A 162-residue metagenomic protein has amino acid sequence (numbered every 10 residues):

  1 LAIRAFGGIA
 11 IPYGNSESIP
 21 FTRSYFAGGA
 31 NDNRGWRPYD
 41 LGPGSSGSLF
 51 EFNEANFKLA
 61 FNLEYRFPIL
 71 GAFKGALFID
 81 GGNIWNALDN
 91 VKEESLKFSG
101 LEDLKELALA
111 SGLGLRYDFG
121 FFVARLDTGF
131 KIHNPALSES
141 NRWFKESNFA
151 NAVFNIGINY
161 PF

Functional and structural regions predicted by a protein language model:
L1, G71-G75, Y117-L126: Repeated loop/turn-to-beta-strand initiation elements of outer-membrane beta-barrel proteins
L1-I69, L77-G100: C-terminal outer-membrane beta-barrel translocator/porin domains of Gram-negative envelope proteins and their
A5, L63, D80, G114-L115 (+2 more regions): Hydrophobic, well-ordered secondary-structure elements that form the walls of internal hydrophobic environments
I9, F57-L63, L109-L113, A152-I156: Hydrophobic, lipid-facing positions within transmembrane beta-strands of outer-membrane proteins
G29-N31, F52-K58, E102-A108, F119 (+1 more regions): Transmembrane beta-barrel outer-membrane domains
Y65-F67, Y117-F119, T128-F130, Y160: Residue-level signature of outer-membrane beta-barrel architecture
V91-F119: Strand-loop-strand
Y117-F121, E146-F162: Outer-membrane beta-barrel "beta-signal"
